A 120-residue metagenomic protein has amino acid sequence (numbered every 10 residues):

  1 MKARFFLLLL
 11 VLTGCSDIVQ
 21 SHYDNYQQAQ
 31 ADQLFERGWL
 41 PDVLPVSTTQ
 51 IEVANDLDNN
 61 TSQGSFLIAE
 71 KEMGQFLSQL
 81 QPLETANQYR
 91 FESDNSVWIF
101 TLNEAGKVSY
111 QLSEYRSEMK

Functional and structural regions predicted by a protein language model:
M1-L8: Sec-dependent signal peptide recognition, specifically the positively charged N-region followed immediately by
V11-G14: C-terminal motif of bacterial Sec signal peptides marking the signal peptidase cleavage site
S16-I18: Bacterial signal peptide processing site
Q20-F35: Alpha-helical transmembrane signal-anchor/signal-peptide segments
F35-R90: Mature extracytoplasmic domains of secretory-pathway proteins
K71-K120: Extracytoplasmic electrostatic interaction patches
